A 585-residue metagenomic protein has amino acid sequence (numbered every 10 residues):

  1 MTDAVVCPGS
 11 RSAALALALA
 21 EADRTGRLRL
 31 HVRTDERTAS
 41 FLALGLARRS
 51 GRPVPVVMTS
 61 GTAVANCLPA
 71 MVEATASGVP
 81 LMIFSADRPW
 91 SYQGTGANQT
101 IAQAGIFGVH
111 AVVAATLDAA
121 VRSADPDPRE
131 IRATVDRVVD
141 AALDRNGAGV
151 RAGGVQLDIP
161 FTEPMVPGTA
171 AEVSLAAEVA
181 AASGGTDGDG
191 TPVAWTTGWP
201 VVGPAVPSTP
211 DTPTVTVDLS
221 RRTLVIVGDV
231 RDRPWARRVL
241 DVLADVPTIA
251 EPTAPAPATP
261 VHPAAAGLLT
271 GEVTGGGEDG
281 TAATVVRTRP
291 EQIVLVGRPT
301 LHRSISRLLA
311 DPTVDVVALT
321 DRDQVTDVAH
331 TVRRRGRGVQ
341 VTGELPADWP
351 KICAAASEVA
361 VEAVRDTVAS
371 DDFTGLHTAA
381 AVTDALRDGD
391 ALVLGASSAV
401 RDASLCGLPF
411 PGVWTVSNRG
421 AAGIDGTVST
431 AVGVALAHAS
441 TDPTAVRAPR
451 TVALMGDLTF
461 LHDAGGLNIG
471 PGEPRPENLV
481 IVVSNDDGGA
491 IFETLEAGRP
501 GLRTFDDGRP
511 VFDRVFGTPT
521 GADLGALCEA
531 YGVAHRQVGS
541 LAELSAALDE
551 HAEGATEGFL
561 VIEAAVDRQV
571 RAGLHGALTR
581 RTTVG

Functional and structural regions predicted by a protein language model:
T2-V6, R27-H31, R49-R88, P290-G297 (+2 more regions): A short, small-residue-rich loop immediately preceding and capping a beta-strand
V6-S10, L30-F41, V56-A63, G395-A396 (+2 more regions): Active-site nucleophile and cofactor-binding loops and adjacent substrate-binding regions of central metabolic enzymes
S10-A16, A354-A448: Active-site diphosphate/adenylate-binding microenvironment
L44, R48, N66, P207-L219 (+5 more regions): Glycine-rich, anion-gripping cofactor-binding loops and their flanking helix/strand elements in enzyme active sites
E73, P80, F84, S91-A104 (+2 more regions): Thiamine diphosphate
S85-V135, A250-E362, G470: Glycine-rich, acidic loop regions that bind phosphate or pyrophosphate groups
G105, G149-V206, D549-G585: Glycine/aspartate-rich loop-and-adjacent alpha/beta segment that forms the canonical ThDP
G297-T300, S304-V400, G525, A530-V533 (+2 more regions): Phosphate/pyrophosphate-binding active-site segments
